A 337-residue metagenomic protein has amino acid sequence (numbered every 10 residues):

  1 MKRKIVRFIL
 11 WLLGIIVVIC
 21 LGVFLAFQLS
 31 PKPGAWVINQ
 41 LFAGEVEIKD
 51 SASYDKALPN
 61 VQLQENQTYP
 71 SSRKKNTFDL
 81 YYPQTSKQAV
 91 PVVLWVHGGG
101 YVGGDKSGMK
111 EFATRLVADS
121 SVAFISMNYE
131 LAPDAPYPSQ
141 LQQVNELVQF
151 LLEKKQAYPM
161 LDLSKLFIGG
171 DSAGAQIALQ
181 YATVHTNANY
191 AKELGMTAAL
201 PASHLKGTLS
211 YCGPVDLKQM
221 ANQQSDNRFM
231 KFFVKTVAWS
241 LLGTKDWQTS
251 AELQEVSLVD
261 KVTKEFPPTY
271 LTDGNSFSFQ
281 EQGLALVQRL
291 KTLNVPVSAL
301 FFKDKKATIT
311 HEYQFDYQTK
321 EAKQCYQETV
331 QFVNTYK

Functional and structural regions predicted by a protein language model:
K4-K337: Alpha/beta-hydrolase superfamily serine-hydrolase fold, recognizing
